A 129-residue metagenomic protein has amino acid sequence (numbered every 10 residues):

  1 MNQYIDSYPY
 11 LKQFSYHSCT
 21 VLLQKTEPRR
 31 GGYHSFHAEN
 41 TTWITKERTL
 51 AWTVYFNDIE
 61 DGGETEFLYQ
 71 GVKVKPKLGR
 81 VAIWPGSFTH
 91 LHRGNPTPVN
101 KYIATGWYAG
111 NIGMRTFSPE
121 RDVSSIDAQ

Functional and structural regions predicted by a protein language model:
M1-V81, T89-Q129: Fe(II)/2-oxoglutarate oxygenase catalytic core
